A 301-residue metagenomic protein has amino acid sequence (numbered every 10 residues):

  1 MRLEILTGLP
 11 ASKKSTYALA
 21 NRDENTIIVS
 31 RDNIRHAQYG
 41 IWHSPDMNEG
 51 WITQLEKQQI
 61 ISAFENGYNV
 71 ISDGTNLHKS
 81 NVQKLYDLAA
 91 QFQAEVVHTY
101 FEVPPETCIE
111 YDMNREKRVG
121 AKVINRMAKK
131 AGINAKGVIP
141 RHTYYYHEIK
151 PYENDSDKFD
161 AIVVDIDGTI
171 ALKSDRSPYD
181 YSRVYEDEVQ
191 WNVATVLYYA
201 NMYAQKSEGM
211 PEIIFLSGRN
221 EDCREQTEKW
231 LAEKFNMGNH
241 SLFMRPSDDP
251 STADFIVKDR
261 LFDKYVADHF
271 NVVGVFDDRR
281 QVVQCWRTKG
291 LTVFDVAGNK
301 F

Functional and structural regions predicted by a protein language model:
M1-E4, N66-Y68: Pre-Walker A (Motif I) flank of P-loop NTPase domains
L3-T7, S12, Y17-A20, E102-D160 (+2 more regions): Conserved GTP-binding G-domain of TRAFAC-class P-loop NTPases and closely related GTPase folds
S15-Y68: Conserved substrate/cofactor phosphate-moiety recognition/catalytic segment in nucleotide-dependent phosphotransferases
N25, A37, W42, F64 (+1 more regions): ATP-dependent NMP and nucleoside kinases share a basic, alpha-helical "lid"
T26-I28, V96-H98, R141-Y145, L242 (+1 more regions): Conserved beta-strand scaffold positions in the cores of enzyme catalytic domains, especially in NTP/NDP-utilizing
M47-V96, I214-F215: Glycine-rich phosphate-binding loop used to anchor ATP phosphates in small-molecule kinases, encompassing both
K57, S62-A63, D157-T252: Alpha-helical substrate-recognition element adjacent to the catalytic core
E153-F159, N220-F301: C-terminal cap/substrate-recognition subdomain and adjoining C-terminal extension of metal-dependent phosphatase-like
